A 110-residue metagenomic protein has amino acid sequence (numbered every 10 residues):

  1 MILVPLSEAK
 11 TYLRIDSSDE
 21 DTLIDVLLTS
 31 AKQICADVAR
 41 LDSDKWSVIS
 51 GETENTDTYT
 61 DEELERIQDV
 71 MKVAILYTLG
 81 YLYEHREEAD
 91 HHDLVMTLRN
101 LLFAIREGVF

Functional and structural regions predicted by a protein language model:
M1-F110: Divalent metal-cofactor coordination and adjacent catalytic microenvironments
